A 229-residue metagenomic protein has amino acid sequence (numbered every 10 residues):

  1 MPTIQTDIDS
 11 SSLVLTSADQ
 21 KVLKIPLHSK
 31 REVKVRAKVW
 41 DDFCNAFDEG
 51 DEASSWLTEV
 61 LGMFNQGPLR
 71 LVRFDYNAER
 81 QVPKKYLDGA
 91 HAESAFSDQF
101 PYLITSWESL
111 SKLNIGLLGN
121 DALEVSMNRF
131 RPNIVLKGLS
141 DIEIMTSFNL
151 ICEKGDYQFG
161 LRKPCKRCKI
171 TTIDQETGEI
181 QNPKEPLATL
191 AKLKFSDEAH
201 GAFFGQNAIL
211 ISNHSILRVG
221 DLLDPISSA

Functional and structural regions predicted by a protein language model:
M1-A229: Metal-cofactor-dependent catalytic cores
